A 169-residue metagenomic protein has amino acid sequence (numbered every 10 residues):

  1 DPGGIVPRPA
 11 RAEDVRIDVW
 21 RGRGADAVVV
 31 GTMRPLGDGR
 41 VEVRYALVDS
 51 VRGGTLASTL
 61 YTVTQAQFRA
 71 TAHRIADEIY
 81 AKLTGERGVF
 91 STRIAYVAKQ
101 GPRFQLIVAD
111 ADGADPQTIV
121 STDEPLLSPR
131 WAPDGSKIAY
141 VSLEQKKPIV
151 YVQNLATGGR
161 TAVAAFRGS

Functional and structural regions predicted by a protein language model:
D1-V19, V29-P35: Short beta-strand->alpha-helix linker/helix-N-cap micro-motif that forms a surface specificity/interaction loop
G3-P7, D110-L127, Q153-S169: Multi-bladed beta-propeller domains
G22-D26: Short, high-confidence coil segments that cap the C-terminus of an alpha-helix and link into the following beta-strand
G37-D38, V51-V120: C-terminal/domain-edge helix-coil "capping" segments
Y45-L47, L106-V108, I138, V150-V152: Hydrophobic beta-strand positions in blades of beta-propellers and related beta-sheet-rich domains
R87, A98-Q105, S121-E124, V141-Y151 (+1 more regions): A flexible loop/linker signature enriched in serine peptidases of the S9 family
I94, G135-A139: Hydrophobic beta-strand positions that form the internal "hydrophobic ladder" of WD40/Gbeta-like beta-propeller blades
